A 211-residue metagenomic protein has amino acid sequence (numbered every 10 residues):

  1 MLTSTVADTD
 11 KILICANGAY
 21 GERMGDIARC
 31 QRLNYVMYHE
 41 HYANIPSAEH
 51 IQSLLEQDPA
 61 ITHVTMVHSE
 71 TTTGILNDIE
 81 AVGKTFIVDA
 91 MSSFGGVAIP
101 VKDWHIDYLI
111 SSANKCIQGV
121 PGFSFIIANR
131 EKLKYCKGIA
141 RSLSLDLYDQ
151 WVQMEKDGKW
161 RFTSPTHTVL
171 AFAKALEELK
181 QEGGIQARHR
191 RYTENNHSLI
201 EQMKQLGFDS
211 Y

Functional and structural regions predicted by a protein language model:
M1-G25: Conserved beta-loop-alpha segment that forms the PLP phosphate-binding cup at the N-terminus of a helix
I14, M37-Y38, T65-M66, F86-A90 (+2 more regions): General beta-strand structural signal in soluble alpha/beta enzymes
R23-N34: Active-site-proximal loop->helix
N44-G95, Y108: Active-site phosphate-binding strand-loop segment of PLP-dependent enzymes
K102-N114: Conserved active-site segment immediately N-terminal to the catalytic lysine that forms the internal aldimine
N114-I200: Active-site C-terminal subdomain of aminotransferase-like
I200-Y211: Conserved small-domain helix->loop->beta segment predominantly found in fold-type I
